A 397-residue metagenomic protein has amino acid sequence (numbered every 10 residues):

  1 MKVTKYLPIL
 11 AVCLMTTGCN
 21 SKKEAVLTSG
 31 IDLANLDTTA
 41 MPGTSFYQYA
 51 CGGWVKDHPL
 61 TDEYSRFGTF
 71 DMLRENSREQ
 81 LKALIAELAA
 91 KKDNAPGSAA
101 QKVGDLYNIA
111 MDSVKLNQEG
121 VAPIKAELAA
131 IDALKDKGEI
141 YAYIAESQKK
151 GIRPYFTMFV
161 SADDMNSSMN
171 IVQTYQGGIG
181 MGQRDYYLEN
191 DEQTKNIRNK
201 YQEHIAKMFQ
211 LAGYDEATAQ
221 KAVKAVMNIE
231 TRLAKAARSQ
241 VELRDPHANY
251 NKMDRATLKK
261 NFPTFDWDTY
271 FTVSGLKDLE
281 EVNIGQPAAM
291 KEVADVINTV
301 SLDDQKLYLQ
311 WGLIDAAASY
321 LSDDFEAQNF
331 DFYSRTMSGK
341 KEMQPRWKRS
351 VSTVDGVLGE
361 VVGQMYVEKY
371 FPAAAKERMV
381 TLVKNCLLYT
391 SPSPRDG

Functional and structural regions predicted by a protein language model:
M1-L7: Bacterial N-terminal signal peptides that target proteins for export
P8-L14: Bacterial N-terminal signal peptides
T17-G18: C-terminal motif of bacterial Sec signal peptides marking the signal peptidase cleavage site
L27-H58: Mature N-terminal segment immediately following signal peptide/propeptide cleavage in secreted/periplasmic
A40-G43, Y47, R78, K82 (+3 more regions): Extracytoplasmic/secreted envelope proteins and their assembly/folding machinery, especially bacterial periplasmic
P42, G53-S98, V103: Active-site-surrounding "flap" and adjacent substrate/cofactor-binding loops of secreted or lumenal enzymes, prototyped
L88-L388: Noncatalytic, helix-rich "gating/capping" subdomain that lines the substrate-entry/channel surface of large enzyme
Y389-P394: Conserved small/polar residues in nucleotide/adenosyl-binding loops
